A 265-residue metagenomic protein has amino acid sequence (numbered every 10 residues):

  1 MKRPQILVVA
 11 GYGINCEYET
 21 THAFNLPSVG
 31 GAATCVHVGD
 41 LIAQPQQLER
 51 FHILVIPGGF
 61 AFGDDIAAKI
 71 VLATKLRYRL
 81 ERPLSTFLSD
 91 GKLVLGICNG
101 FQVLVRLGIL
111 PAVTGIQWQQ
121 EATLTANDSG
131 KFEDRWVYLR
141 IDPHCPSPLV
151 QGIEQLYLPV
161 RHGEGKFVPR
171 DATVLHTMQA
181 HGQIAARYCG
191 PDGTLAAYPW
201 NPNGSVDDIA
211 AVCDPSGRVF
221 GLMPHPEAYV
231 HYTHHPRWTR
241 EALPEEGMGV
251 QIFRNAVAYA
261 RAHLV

Functional and structural regions predicted by a protein language model:
M1-I97, F101-I116, T125-E133, V206 (+1 more regions): N-terminal beta1-alpha1 cap of cysteine-dependent amidohydrolase-like domains
K2, D40-Q46, L84-S89, Q119-V265: Amide-donor transfer/coupling interface in amidating biosynthetic enzymes
